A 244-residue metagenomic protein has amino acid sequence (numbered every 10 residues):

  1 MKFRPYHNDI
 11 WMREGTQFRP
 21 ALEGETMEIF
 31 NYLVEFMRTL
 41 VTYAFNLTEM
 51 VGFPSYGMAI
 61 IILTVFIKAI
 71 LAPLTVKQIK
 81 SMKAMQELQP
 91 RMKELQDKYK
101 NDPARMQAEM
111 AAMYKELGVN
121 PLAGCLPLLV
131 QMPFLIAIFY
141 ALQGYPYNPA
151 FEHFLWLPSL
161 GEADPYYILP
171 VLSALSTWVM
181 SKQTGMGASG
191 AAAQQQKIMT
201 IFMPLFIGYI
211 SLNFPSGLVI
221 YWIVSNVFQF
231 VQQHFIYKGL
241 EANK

Functional and structural regions predicted by a protein language model:
Y6-H7, Q17: Low-complexity, intrinsically disordered or signal/transmembrane-proximal segments
F18-K244: Helix-loop-helix
